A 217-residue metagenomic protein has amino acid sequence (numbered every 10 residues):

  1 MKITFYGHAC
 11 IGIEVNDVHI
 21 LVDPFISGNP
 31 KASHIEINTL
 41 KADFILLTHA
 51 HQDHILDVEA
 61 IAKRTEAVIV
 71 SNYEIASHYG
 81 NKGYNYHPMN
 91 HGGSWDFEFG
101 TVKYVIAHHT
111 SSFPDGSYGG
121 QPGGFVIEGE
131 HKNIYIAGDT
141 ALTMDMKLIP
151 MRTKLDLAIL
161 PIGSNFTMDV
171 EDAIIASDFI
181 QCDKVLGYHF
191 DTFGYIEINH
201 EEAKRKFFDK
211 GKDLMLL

Functional and structural regions predicted by a protein language model:
M1-H19, I26-P30, D96-K103, K184 (+1 more regions): Zn-dependent metallo-beta-lactamase
G12-H51, L56-K63, T110-D115, T140-R152: Pre-active-site segment of Zn-dependent metallo-hydrolases
L21-D23, A42-A50, V70-Y73, Y135-T140 (+3 more regions): Active-site neighborhood of phospho(di)ester-bond hydrolases with catalytic His/Asp-centered motifs
G28-N29, H51-L56, A76-Y79, G93-D96 (+4 more regions): Active-site environment of divalent metal-dependent phosphoester hydrolases
K63-V68, K132-I134: Short active-site oxyanion
V68, G80-G93, I174-L217: Binuclear metal-ion centers of metallo-dependent hydrolases, dominated by the metallo-beta-lactamase
S71-K132, F207-L217: Metallo-beta-lactamase
F113-D178: Active-site-proximal loop/helix segments of hydrolase catalytic cores
